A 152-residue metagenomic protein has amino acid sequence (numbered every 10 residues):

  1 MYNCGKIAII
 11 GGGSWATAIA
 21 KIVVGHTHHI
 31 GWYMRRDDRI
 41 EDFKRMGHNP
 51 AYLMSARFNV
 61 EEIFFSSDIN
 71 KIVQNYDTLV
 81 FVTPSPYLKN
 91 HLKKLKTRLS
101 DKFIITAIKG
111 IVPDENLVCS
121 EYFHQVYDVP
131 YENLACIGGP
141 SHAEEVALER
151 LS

Functional and structural regions predicted by a protein language model:
M1-A56, I63-S67, V73: NAD(P)+-binding Rossmann beta1-loop-alpha1 motif at the extreme N-terminus of oxidoreductases
N3, H26, N59, R98 (+1 more regions): Short, structurally constrained coil/turn elements that cap an alpha-helix or connect an alpha-helix to the following
G31, V60, A107-I111: Conserved short-loop catalytic and cofactor-binding motifs
R45, R57-F58, K94, G138: Residue-level detector of alpha-helical recognition elements and their boundaries
A51-Y52, F65-D68, L92-K93, P140-H142: A generic local structural motif
A56-E61, F81-T83: Short, flexible loop segments at the rims of nucleotide/cofactor-binding pockets, characterized by
E61, L151-S152: Change "...and in nucleic-acid phosphodiester-cleaving endonucleases..." to "...and in nucleic-acid processing enzymes
Q74, T78-F81, S85-L151: Rossmann-like NAD(P)(H) cofactor-binding subdomain of soluble oxidoreductases
